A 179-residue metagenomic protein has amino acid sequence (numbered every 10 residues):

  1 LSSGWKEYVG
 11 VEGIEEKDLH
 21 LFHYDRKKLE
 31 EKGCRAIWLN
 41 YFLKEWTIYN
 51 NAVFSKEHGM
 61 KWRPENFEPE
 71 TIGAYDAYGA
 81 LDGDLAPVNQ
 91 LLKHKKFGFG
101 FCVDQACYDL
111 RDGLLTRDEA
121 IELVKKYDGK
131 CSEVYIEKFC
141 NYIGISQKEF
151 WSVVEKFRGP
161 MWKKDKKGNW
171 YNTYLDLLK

Functional and structural regions predicted by a protein language model:
L1-K179: Nucleotide-activated chemistry modules centered on ATP-dependent adenylation/adenylyltransferase
